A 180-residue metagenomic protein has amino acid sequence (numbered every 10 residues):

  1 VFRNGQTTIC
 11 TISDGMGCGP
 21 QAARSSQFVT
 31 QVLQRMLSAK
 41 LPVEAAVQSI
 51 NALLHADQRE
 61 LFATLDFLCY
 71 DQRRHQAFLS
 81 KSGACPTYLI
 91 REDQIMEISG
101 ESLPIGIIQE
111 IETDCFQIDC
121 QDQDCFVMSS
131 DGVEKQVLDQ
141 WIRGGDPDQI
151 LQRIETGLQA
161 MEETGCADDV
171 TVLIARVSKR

Functional and structural regions predicted by a protein language model:
F2-I12, M16-Q21, S26-R180: Conserved subregion of the PPM/PP2C metallophosphatase catalytic domain
